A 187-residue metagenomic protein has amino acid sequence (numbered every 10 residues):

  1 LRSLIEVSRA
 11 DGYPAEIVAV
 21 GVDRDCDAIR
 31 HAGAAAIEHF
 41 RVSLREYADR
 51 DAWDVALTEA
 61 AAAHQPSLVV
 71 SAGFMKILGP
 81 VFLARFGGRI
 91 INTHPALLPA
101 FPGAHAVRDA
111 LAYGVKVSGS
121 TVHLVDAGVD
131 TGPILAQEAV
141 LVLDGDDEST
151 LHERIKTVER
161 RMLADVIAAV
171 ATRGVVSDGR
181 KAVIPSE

Functional and structural regions predicted by a protein language model:
L1-D27: N-terminal Rossmann-like dinucleotide-binding module
R2-E6, R30, V55-A62, A164: Amphipathic, non-transmembrane alpha-helical secondary structure
V7, L68, A72-P185: Donor/substrate-binding cores of folate-linked one-carbon enzymes
A15-V18, E38-S43, R89-H94: Short hydrophobic/aromatic-enriched beta-strand-loop microsegments
R24-R30, L78-G79: Short, glycine/polar-rich helix-capping loops at beta-to-alpha or helix-loop-helix junctions that flank or form
D27-A48: Conserved nucleotide-sugar phosphate-binding/catalytic loop shared by glycosyltransferases and other
R41, R45-S67, S71, M75: Glycine/small-residue-rich loop that forms an oxyanion/phosphate-binding "nest" at active or ligand-binding sites
